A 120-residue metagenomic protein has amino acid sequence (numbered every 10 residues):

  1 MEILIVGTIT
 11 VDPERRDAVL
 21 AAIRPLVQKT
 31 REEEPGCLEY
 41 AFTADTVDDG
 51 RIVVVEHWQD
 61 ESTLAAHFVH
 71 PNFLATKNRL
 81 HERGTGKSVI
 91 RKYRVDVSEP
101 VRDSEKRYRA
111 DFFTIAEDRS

Functional and structural regions predicted by a protein language model:
I3-F42: N-terminal first-folded block
I3-T10, A41-H70: Short, well-ordered beta-strand segments in beta-rich or mixed alpha/beta enzyme and ligand-binding folds
V11-P13, D60, R94-V97: Non-catalytic surface loops within mature trypsin-like serine protease
E14, A18, D49, A75: Residues that form or flank phosphate/diphosphate-binding pockets in enzymes that use nucleotide phosphates
R16-A18, T63, E99: Intrinsically disordered, low-complexity acidic/polar segments
P25-C37, H57-K92: An amphipathic, aromatic/His-enriched active-site/gating alpha helix that lines ligand/cofactor pockets
F42-G50, T76-S120: Glycine-rich beta-strand-turn "strand-cap" elements at beta-sheet edges
